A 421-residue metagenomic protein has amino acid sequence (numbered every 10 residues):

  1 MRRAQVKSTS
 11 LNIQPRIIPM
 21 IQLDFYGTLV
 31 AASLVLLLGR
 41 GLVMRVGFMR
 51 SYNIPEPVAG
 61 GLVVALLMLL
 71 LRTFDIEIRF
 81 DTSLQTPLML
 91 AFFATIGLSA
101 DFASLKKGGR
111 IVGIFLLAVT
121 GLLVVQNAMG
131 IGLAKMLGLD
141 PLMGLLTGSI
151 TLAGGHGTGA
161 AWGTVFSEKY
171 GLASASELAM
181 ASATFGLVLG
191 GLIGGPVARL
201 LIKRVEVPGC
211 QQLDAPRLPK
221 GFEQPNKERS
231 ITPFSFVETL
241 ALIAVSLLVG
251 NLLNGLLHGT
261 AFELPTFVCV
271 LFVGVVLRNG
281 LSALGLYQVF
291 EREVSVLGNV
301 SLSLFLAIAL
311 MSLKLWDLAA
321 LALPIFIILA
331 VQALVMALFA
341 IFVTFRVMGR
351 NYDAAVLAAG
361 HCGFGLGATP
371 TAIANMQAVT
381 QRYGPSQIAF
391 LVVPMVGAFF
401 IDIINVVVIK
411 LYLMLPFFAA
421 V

Functional and structural regions predicted by a protein language model:
P19-F25, M49-I54, I76-Q85, A175-S182 (+3 more regions): Interfacial loop-to-helix junctions that mark the boundaries of transmembrane helices in multi-pass membrane
I21-L34, R79-F92, G148-S149, F262-V273 (+3 more regions): Structural signature of hydrophobic alpha-helical transmembrane segments
V35-L36, L187-A283: Membrane-embedded hairpin module used as a gating/binding unit in multi-pass transport and secretion proteins
G39-V46, L67-F80, L98-K107, V245-A261 (+4 more regions): Transmembrane helix-loop junctions in multi-pass membrane proteins
G60, L242-T344: Transmembrane helical segments that form the transport core of multi-pass membrane transport proteins
P87, D101-I131, A183-T184, L240 (+2 more regions): Entry/N-cap segments of selected transmembrane alpha helices and their immediately preceding amphipathic helices
G132-L139, A183-E223, F342-Y352, G397-V421: Juxtamembrane and boundary regions of transmembrane helices in multi-pass small-molecule transporters and channels
L133-L178, F185, V197, A215-P216 (+1 more regions): Alpha-helical membrane segments and immediately flanking helix-loop junctions that form or couple to the substrate/ion
